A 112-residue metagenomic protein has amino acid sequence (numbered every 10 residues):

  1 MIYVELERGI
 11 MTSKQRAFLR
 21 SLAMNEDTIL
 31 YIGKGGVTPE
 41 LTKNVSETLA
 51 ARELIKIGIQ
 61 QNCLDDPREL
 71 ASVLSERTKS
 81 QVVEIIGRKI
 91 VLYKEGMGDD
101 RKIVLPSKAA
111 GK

Functional and structural regions predicted by a protein language model:
I2-K112: Positively charged, polar, low-complexity stretches
